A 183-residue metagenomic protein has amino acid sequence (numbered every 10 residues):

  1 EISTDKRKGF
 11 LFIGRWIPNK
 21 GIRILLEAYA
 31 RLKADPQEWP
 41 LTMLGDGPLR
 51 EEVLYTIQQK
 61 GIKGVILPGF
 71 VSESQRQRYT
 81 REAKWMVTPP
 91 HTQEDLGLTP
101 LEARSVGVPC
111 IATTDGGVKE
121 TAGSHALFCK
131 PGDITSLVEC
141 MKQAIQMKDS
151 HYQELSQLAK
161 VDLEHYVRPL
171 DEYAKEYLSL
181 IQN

Functional and structural regions predicted by a protein language model:
I2-Y29, T42: Conserved donor-binding/catalytic core segment of Leloir-type glycosyltransferases
I13-I17, L32, G47, V71: Short donor-sugar binding/catalytic loops of nucleotide-sugar-dependent glycosyltransferases, especially enzymes
L54-V71: Nucleotide-activated donor-binding/catalytic signature segment of Leloir-type glycosyltransferases, i.e., the conserved
F70-V71, R78-A83: Short alpha-helical donor nucleotide-sugar binding micro-motif in glycosyltransferases
R81-D95, V108: Acidic donor-binding loop of glycosyltransferase active sites
D115-F128: Short acidic/histidine- and often glycine-rich active-site loop of Leloir-type glycosyltransferases that engages
A126-I134, A144-D149: Conserved acidic donor-binding segment of nucleotide-sugar-dependent glycosyltransferases
D149-Q182: A charged, aromatic-enriched C-terminal amphipathic alpha-helix characteristic of glycosyltransferases across folds
